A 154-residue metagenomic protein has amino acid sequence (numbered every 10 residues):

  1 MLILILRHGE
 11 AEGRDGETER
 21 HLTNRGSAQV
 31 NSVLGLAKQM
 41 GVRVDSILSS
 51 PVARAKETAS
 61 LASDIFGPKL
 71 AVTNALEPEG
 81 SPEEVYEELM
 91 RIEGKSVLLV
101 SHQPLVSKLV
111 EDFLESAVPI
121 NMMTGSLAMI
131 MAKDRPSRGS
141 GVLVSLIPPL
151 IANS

Functional and structural regions predicted by a protein language model:
L2-P82, E88, I92, V106 (+2 more regions): Active-site-proximal alpha-helix that buttresses catalytic centers in soluble enzyme cores
I3, K95-L98, L127: Residue-level preference for the first positions of well-ordered beta-strands
L36-A37, G67, S96, I130-A132 (+1 more regions): Short, intrinsically disordered/low-complexity patches at protein termini and at juxtamembrane boundaries
L61-A62, D112-F113, K133: Residue-level signal for well-ordered alpha-helical positions
G94-V110: A glycine-rich beta-strand to alpha-helix segment that forms a phosphate/ribose-binding loop at ligand/cofactor sites
S116-V142, P148-I151: Domain-level recognition of soluble alpha/beta enzyme cores, biased toward histidine phosphatases/phosphomutases
